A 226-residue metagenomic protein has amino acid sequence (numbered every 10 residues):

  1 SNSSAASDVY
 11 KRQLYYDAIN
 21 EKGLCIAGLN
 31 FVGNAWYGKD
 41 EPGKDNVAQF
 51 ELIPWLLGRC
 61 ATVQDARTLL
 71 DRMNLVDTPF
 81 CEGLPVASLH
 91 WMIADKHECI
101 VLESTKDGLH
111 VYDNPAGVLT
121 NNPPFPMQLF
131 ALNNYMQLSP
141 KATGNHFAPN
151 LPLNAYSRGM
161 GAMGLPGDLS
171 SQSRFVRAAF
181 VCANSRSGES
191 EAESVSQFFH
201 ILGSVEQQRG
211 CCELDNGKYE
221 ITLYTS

Functional and structural regions predicted by a protein language model:
S1, P79, V86-A87, K96 (+1 more regions): C-terminus-biased signal that marks the final domain/tail of proteins
S1-Y10: Single conserved hydrophobic/aromatic residue that forms the stacking wall/gate of nucleotide- or nucleobase-binding
L14-A18, T225: Short, surface-exposed beta-strand/loop micro-motifs that present aromatic residues
A18-D40: A glycine-rich, hydrophobic loop/mini-helix early in the fold
N20-K22, A94-E98, E103-G108, P115: Short acidic-glycine loop/turn motifs at beta-strand connectors
N20-K22, L57-D65, G188-V195: A short, structured loop/turn motif at beta-sheet edges
G33-L75: Compact, glycine/acidic-enriched structural inserts
V63, R67-S104: Aromatic- and glycine-enriched pocket-lining scaffold segments that form the walls of small-molecule binding clefts
